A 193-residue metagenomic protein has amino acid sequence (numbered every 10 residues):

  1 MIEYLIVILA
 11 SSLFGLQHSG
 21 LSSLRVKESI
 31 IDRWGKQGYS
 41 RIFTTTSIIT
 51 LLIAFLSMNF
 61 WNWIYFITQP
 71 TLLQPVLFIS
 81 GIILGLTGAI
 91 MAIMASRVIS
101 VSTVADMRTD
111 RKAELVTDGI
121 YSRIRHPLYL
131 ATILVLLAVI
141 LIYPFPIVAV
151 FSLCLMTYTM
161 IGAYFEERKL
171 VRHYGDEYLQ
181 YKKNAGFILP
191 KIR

Functional and structural regions predicted by a protein language model:
M1-L5: Feature marks short, highly hydrophobic, charge-poor N-terminal signal-anchor/signal peptide-like helices that anchor
V7-G15, I48, M156-T157: Alpha-helical transmembrane spans of integral membrane proteins, capturing the lipid-embedded, hydrophobic core of TM
L9-K27: N-terminal signal-anchor/start-transfer transmembrane helix
L13, T50-A54, I83-M91: Hydrophobic cores of alpha-helical transmembrane segments in multi-pass inner/ER membrane proteins, independent
S23-Y39, I67-R193: Cytosolic-biased juxtamembrane loops and peripheral soluble domains of multi-pass membrane proteins
I42-N59: A generic, lipid-embedded transmembrane alpha helix
M58-F66: Transmembrane alpha-helix boundary signature
